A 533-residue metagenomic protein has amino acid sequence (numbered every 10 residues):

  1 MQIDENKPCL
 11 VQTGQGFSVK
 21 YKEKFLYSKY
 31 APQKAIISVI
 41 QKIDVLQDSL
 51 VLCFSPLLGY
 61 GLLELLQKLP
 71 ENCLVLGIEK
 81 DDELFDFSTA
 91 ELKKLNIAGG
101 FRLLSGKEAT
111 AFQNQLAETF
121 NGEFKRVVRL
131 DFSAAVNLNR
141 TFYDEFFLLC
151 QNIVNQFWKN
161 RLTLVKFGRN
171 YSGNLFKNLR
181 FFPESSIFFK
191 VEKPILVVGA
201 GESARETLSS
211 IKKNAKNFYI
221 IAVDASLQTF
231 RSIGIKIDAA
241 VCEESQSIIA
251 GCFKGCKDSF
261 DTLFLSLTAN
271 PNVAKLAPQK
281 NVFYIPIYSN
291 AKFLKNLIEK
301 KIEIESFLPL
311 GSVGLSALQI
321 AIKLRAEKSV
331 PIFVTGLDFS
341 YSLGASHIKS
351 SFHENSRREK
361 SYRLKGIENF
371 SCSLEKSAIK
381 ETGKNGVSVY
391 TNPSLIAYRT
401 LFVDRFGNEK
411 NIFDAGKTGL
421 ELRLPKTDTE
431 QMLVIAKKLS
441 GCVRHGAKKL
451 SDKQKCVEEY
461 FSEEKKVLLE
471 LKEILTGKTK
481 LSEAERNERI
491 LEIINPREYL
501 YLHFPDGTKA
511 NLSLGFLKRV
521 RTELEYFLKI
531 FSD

Functional and structural regions predicted by a protein language model:
M1-V198, E202-Y219, Q228-I237, I248-F260 (+5 more regions): N-terminal donor/sugar-recognition subdomains of glycan-related enzymes, prototypically the membrane-proximal stem
G199, V223, E243, S266 (+2 more regions): Generic beta-strand/beta-sheet core signal
I220-S226, L263, A317: Extended, hydrophobic alpha-helical segments in both membrane/secreted and soluble proteins
L227, K236-E244, L324-I348, F531: Glycine-rich phosphate/pyrophosphate-binding loops and their adjacent beta-strand/loop elements at enzyme active sites
F264-S266, N270: Phosphate/pyrophosphate-binding betaalpha-module
P271-F339: Active-site/ligand-binding-proximal alpha/beta "capping" segment
S346-R357: Short, surface-exposed, charged loop/turn segments at secondary-structure junctions
E359-K380: Short, flexible loop segments at boundaries between secondary-structure elements
